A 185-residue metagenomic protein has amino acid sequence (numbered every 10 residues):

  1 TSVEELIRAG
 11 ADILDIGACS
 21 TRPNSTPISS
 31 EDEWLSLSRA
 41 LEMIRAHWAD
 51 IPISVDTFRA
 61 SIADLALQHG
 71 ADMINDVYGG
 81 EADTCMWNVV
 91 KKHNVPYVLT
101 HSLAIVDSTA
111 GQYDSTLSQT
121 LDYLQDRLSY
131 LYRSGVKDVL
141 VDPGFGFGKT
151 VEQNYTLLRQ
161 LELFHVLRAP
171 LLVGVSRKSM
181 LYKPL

Functional and structural regions predicted by a protein language model:
T1-S2, T21-A46, P52, T57-A60 (+3 more regions): Active-site-adjacent loop and "lid" segments of alpha/beta metabolic enzymes
S2-G17: Catalytic domains of carbohydrate-active enzymes, especially glycoside hydrolases
A11-L14, A49, I53: Residue-level marker of intrinsically disordered, low-complexity segments enriched for small/polar residues
L14-I16, I74, Y97, V139: Hydrophobic residues within beta-strands of alpha/beta enzymes
V139-G148: Conserved strand-turn element in the central/C-terminal portion of the radical SAM core barrel that lines
